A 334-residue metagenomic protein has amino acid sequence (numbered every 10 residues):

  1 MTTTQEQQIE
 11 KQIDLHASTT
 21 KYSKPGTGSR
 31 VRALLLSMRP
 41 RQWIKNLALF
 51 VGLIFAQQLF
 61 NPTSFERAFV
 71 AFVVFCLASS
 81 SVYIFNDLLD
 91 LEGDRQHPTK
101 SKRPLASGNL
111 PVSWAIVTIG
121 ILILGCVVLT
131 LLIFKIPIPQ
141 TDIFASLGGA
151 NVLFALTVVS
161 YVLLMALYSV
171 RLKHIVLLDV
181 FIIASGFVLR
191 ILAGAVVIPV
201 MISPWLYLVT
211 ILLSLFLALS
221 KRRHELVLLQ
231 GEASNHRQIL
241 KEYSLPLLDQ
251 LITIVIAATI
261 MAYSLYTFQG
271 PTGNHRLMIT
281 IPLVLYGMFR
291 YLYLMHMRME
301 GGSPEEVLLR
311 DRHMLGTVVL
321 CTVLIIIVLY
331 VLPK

Functional and structural regions predicted by a protein language model:
T2-L35, V170, V188-K334: C-terminal membrane-associated helical module and adjoining short loops/tails
T2-R95, N109-I121, T141: Topogenic membrane-insertion module of multi-pass membrane proteins
R41, V82-F85, P98, F134 (+4 more regions): Alpha-helical transmembrane segments of polytopic integral membrane proteins, especially the permease/helical cores
L47-V51, F69, V73-L77, V117-V128 (+10 more regions): Generic alpha-helical transmembrane segments of integral inner-membrane proteins, especially permease/transport modules
I54-V73, V128-A155, I191-V209, S264-M278 (+1 more regions): Helix-coil boundary and interhelical linker segments in multi-pass alpha-helical membrane proteins
A78-A106, L178, L219-V227, R290: Acidic (Asp/Glu-rich) catalytic motifs at the cytosolic membrane interface
L91, Q96-V152, V158, P204-L215 (+2 more regions): Multi-pass membrane catalytic core of lipid/isoprenoid biosynthesis enzymes
V170-L178: Membrane-helix interface "capping/anchor" motifs
